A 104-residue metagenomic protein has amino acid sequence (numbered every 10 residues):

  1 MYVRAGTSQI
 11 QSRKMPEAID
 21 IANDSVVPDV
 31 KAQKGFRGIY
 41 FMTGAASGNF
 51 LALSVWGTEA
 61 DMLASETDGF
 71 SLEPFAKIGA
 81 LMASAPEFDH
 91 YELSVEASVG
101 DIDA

Functional and structural regions predicted by a protein language model:
Y2, T7-Q11, F41-S47, A76-A104: Glycine-rich beta-strand-turn "strand-cap" elements at beta-sheet edges
V3-S8, G38-D68: Short, well-ordered beta-strand segments in beta-rich or mixed alpha/beta enzyme and ligand-binding folds
Q9-A22: Short, surface-exposed ligand-recognition loops at beta-strand->loop->(often short) alpha-helix junctions that present
K14-P16, A60-M62, E96: Residue-level signal for secondary-structure boundary sites
P16-A18, V27, I39: Low-complexity, intrinsically disordered short peptide segments enriched in small/polar/basic residues
D24-S25, K31-R37, V55-D89: An amphipathic, aromatic/His-enriched active-site/gating alpha helix that lines ligand/cofactor pockets
